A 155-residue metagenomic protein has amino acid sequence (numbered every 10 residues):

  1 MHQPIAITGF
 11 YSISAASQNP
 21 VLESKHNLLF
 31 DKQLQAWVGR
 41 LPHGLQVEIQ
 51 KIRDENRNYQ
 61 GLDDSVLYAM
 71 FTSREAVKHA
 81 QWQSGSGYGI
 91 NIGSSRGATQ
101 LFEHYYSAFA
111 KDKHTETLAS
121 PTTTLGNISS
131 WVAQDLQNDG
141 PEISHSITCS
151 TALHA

Functional and structural regions predicted by a protein language model:
M1-P141: Conserved "HGTGT" condensation-loop signature of ketosynthase/thiolase-family condensing enzymes that catalyze
N56, D139-A155: Cysteine-centered functional microenvironments
